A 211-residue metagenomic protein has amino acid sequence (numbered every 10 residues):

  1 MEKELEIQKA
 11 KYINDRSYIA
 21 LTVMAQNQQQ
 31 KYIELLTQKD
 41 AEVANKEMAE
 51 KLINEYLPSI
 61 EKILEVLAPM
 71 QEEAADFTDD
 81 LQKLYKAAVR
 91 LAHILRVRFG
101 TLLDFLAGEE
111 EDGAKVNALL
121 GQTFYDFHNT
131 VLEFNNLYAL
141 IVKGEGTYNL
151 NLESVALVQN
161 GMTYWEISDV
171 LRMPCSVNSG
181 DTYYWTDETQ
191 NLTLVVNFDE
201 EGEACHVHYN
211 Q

Functional and structural regions predicted by a protein language model:
M1-I53, F77-E145: C-terminal amphipathic alpha-helix
N54-L57, A75-Q82, L157-W165: Soluble non-cytosolic domains of exported or imported proteins
P58-E61, E65-E72, H93-G100, R172-S176 (+1 more regions): Sec-exported extracytoplasmic/periplasmic mature domains
I63, D76, A87, L91 (+2 more regions): A detector of long soluble domains/segments in diverse envelope-associated and cytosolic proteins
F99, N151-L152: Residue-level signal for cytosolic alpha-helical hairpin/rod architecture
A139-L150, A156-Q211: A cross-family detector of function-defining hotspots
